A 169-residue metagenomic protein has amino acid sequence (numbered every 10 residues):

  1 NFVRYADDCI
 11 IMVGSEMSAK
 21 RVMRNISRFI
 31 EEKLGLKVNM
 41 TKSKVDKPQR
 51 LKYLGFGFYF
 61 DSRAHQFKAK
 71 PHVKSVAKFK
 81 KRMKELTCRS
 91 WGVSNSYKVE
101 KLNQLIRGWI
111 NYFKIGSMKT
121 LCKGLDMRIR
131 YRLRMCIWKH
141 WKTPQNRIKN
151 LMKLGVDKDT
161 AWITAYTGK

Functional and structural regions predicted by a protein language model:
N1-K169: Non-catalytic terminal/accessory segments
